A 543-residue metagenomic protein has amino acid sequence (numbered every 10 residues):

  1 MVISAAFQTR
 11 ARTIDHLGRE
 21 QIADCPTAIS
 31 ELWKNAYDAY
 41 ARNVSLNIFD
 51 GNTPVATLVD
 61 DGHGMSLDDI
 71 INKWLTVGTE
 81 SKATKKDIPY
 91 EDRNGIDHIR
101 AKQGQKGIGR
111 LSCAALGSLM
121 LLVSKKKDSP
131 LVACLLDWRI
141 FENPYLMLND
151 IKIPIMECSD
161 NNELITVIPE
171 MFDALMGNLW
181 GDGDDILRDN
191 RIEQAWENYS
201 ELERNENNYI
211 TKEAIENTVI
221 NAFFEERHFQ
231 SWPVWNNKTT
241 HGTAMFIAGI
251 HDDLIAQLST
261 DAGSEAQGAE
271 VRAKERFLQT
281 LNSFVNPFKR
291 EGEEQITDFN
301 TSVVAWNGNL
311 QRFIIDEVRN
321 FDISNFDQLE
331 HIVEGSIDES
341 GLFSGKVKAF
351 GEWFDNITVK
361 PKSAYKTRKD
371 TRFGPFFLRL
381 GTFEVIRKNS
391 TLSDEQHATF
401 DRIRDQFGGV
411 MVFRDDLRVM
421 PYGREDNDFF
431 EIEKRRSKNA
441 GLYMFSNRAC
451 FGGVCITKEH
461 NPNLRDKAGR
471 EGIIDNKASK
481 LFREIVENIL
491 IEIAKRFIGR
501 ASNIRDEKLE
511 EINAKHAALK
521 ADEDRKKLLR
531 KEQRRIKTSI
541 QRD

Functional and structural regions predicted by a protein language model:
M1-G249, I255-Q257, D543: GHKL (Bergerat-fold) ATPase N-terminal catalytic module, capturing the glycine-rich phosphate-binding loop and acidic
M1-I3, L254-A256, A269-R276, I332-R542: Charged regulatory segments coupled to nucleotide-binding catalytic modules in large multidomain enzymes
W33, S45, G109-R110, Q230-W235 (+4 more regions): Generic recognition of flexible, low-complexity loop/linker segments
A36, G78-K82, G117-M120, S124 (+4 more regions): Conserved NTP-handling cores and scaffolds of large molecular machines
R42-V44, S118, T239-T243, T297-F299 (+3 more regions): Residues at beta-strand starts and edge strands
W74, L136-R139, T260-S264, E317-F321 (+2 more regions): Short secondary-structure boundary/capping segments
L119-L122, D128, C134, E293-G308 (+1 more regions): Short polybasic amphipathic segments
L164, P169-R402: Glycine/threonine-rich ATP-lid/beta-loop region of ATP-binding domains
